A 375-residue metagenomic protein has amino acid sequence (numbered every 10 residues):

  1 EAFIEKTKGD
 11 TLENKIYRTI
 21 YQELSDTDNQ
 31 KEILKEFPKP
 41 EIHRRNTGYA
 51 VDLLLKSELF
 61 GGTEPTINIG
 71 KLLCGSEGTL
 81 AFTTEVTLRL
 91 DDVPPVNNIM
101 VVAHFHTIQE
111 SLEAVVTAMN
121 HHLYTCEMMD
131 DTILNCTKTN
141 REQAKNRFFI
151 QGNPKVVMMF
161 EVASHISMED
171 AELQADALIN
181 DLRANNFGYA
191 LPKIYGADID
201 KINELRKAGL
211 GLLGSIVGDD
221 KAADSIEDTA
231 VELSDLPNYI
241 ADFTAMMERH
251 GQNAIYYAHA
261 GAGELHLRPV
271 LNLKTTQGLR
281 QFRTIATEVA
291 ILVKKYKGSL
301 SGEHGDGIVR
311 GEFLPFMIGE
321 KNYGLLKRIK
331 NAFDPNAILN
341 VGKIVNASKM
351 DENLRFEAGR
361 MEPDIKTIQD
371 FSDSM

Functional and structural regions predicted by a protein language model:
E1-Q109, N336-N346, M350-M375: FAD-binding subdomain of flavoenzyme oxidoreductases
A2-D10, V86-V93, L112, M119-D220 (+3 more regions): Terminal amphipathic helices with adjacent charged low-complexity linkers/tails
Y21-I67, A103, E113, E127 (+8 more regions): Accessory "access/gating" subregions that flank catalytic or transport cores
K39, H43-L54, E127-A144, L191-A208 (+3 more regions): A glycine-rich phosphate-binding loop feature that marks nucleotide/adenosyl-phosphate handling sites
H43, T66-N68, L80, T244 (+4 more regions): Active-site capping/gating regions of soluble enzymes
A50, N68-C74, A81-E85, M100-H104 (+8 more regions): Structured core elements
D91-P95, M119-Y124, S167-D170, N180-Y189 (+6 more regions): Secondary-structure transition/capping motifs at alpha-helix termini and the adjoining loop/turn into the next element
N98-A103, P154-S164, G218-T229, L265-T275 (+1 more regions): Short, hydrophobic beta-strand segments
